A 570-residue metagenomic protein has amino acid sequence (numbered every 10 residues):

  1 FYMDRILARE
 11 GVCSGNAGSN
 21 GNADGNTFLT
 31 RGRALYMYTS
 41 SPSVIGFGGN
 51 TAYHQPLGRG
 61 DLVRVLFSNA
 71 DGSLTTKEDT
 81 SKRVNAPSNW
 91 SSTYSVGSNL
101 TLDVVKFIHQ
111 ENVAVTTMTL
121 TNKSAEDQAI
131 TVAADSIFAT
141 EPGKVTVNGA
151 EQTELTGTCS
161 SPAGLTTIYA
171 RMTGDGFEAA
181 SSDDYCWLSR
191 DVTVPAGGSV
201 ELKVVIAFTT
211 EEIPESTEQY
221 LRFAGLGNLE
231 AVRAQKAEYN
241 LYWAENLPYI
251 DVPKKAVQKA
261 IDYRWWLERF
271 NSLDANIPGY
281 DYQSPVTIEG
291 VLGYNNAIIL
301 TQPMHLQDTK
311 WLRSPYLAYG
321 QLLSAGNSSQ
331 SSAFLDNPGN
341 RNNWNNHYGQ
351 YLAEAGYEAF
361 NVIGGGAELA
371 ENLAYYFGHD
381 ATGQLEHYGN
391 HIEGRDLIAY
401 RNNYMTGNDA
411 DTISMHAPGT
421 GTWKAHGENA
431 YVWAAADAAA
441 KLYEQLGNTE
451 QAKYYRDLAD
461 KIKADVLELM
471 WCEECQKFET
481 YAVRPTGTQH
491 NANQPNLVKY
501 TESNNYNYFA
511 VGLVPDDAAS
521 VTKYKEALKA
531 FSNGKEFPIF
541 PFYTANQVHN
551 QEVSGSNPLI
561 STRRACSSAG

Functional and structural regions predicted by a protein language model:
F1-G58, Y294-A297, L352-A353, A359-G365 (+3 more regions): C-terminal capping/lid segments that line or modulate ligand- or cofactor-binding pockets
F1-K255, A569: Terminal accessory carbohydrate-recognition/targeting modules of carbohydrate-active enzymes
G58-D61, S68, P87-N89, L317 (+4 more regions): Amphipathic, well-ordered alpha-helical segments in soluble domains
V232-E371, G378, P495-V511, T544: Substrate-binding groove/exosite segments of carbohydrate-active enzymes
L241, Q258-Y263, L385-A399, G421-A425 (+2 more regions): Catalytic cores of carbohydrate-active enzymes
D274-V291, G320, G326-N342, G383-P418 (+2 more regions): Glycine- and aromatic-rich loop/turn segments at beta-sheet edges
G555, S568-A569: Short, positively charged low-complexity motifs
